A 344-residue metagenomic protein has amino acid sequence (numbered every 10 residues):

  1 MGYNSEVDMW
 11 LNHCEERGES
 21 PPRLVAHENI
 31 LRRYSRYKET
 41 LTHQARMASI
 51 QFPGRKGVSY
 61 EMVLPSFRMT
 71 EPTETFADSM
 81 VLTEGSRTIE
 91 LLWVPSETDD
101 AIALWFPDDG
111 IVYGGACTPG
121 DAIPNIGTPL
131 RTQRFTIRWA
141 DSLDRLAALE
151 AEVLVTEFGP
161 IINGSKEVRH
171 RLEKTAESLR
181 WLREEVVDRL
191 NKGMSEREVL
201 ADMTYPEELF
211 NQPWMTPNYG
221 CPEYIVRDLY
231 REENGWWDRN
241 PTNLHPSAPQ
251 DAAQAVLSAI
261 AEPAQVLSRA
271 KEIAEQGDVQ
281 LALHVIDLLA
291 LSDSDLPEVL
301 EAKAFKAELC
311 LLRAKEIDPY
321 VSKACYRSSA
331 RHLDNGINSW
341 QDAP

Functional and structural regions predicted by a protein language model:
M1, N29, A116-C117, F158-G159 (+2 more regions): Active-site metal-binding loops of divalent metal-dependent hydrolases
M1-R17, E97-L104: Di-metal (Zn2+ and/or Mg2+/Mn2+) metal-binding site signature of metallo-dependent hydrolases with the MBL/beta-CASP
S5-M9, S35-T40, I123-I126, S165-R169: Short acidic, glycine/serine/threonine-rich loops at helix termini
H13, S142-R145, L288, S292: A generic secondary-structure signal
P21, I30-W93, R138-E150: Metallo-beta-lactamase
V25-H27: Generic beta-sheet signal
T42-H43, K56-G57, L149-V153, I161-P344: Accessory terminal helices/loops
T70, V81, T88-K192: Metallo-beta-lactamase
